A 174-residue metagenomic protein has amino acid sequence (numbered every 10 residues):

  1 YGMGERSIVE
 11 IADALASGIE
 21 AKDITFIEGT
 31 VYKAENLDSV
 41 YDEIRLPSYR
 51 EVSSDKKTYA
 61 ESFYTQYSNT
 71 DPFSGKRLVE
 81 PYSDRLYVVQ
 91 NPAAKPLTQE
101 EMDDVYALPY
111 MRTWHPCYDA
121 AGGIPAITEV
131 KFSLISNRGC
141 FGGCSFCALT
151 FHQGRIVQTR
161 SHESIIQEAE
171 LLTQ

Functional and structural regions predicted by a protein language model:
Y1-G2, I8-V130: Flexible, acidic/Gly-rich N-terminal and inter-domain linker regions that tether and position cofactor-handling modules
G4-V9, H162, I166: Short, amphipathic alpha-helical "lid/cap" segments that border enzyme active or binding sites
V88, D104-N137, F141-Q174: Conserved Radical SAM active-site core
